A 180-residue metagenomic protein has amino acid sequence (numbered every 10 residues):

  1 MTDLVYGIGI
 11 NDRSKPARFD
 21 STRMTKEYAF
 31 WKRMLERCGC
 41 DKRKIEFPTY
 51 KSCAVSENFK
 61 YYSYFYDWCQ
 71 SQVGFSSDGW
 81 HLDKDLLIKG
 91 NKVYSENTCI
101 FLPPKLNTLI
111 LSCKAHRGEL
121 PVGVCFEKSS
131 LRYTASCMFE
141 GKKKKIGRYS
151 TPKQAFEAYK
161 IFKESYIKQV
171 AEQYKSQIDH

Functional and structural regions predicted by a protein language model:
M1-M24: Arg/Lys-rich, low-complexity, intrinsically disordered N-terminal tails that contact nucleic acids
R18-M24, K32, R37-G39, E46-R132 (+1 more regions): Short, cationic Gly/His-enriched loop motifs
K51-E57, K142-K153: A short, exposed loop/beta-hairpin motif centered on an aromatic-Gly-Thr core
F65, V124, A135, Y149-K163: An aromatic-rich alpha-helical recognition segment common to small helix-rich domains
G79, P121-G123, R148-S150, K175-S176: Polar, enzyme-active/binding microenvironments
L106, Y166-H180: Extended, polar beta-sheet/loop recognition surfaces of beta-rich domains that mediate binding to diverse ligands
